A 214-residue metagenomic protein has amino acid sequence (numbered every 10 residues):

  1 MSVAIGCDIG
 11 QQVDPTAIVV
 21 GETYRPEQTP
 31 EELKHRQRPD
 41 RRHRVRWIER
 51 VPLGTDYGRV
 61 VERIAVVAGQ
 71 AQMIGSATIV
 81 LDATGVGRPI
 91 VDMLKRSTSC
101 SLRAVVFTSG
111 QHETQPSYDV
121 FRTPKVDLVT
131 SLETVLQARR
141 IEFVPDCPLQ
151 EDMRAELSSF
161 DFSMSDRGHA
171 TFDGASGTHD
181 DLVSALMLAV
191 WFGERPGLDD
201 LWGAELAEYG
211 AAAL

Functional and structural regions predicted by a protein language model:
M1-F107, E113-R122, V126, T130 (+2 more regions): RNase H-like, metal-dependent nuclease domains and their acidic two-metal-ion catalytic environment used
